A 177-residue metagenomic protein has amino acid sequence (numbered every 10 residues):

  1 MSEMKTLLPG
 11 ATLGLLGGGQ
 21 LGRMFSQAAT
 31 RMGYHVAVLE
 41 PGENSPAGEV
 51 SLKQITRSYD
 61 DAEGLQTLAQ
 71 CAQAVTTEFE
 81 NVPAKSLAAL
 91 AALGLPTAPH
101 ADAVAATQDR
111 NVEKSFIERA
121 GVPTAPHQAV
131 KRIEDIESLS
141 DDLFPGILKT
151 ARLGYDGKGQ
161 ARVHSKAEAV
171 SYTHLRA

Functional and structural regions predicted by a protein language model:
M1-A103, T107-Q108, V112, E134: ATP-binding N-terminal substructure of ATP-dependent carboxylate-amine bond-forming enzymes
G10-A11, Y34, D142-F144, G157-K158: Short coil/turn connectors at secondary-structure junctions
T67-L68, F116, S138-L139, S171-Y172: CheY-like receiver
T77, T97-P99, P126-A129, L148: General beta-strand structural signal in soluble alpha/beta enzymes
A98-H100, A120, L148-G154: Short beta-strands and strand-loop turn motifs
A105-P145: Glycine-/Pro-rich loop/turn segments that contact NAD(P) or position catalytic residues in Rossmann-like domains
A125-H127, G146-Y172: Glycine-rich phosphate-binding loop of ATP-grasp-fold ATP-dependent ligases
T173-A177: Conserved small/polar residues in nucleotide/adenosyl-binding loops
